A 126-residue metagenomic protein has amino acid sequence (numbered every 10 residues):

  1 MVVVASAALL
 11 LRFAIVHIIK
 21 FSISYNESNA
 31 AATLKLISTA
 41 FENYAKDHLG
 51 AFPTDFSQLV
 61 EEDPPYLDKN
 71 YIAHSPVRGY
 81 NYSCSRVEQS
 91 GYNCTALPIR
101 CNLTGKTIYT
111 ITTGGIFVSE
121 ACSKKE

Functional and structural regions predicted by a protein language model:
M1-A5: N-terminal signal-anchor/signal peptide hydrophobic helix marking the start of the first transmembrane segment
A8-P64: Conserved hydrophobic/amphipathic alpha-helical signal-anchor segments
T39-E42, K46-T107, T113, A121 (+1 more regions): Extracellular/periplasmic head regions of type IV pilus-like filament subunits
